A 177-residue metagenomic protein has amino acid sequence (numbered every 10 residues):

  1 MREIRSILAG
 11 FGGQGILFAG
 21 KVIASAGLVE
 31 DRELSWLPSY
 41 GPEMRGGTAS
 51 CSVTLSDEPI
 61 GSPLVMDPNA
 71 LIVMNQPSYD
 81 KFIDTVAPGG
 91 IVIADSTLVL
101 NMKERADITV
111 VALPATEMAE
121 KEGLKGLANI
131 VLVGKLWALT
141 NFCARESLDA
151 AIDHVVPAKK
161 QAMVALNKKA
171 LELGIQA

Functional and structural regions predicted by a protein language model:
M1-A177: Active-site cofactor/cluster-binding pocket
